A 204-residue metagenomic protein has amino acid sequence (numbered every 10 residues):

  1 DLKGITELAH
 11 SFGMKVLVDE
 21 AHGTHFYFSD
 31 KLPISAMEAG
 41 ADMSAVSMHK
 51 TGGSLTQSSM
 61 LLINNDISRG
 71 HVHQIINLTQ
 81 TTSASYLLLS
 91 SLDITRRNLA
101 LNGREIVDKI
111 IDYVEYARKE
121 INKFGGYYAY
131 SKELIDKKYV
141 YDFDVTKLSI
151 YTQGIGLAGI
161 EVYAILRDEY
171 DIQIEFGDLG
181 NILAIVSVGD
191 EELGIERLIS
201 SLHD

Functional and structural regions predicted by a protein language model:
D1-Y130: Conserved PLP-enzyme active-site core in the AAT-like
Y116, N122-D204: Conserved C-terminal alpha-helix-loop-beta "cap" of PLP-dependent enzymes that closes/shapes the active-site mouth
